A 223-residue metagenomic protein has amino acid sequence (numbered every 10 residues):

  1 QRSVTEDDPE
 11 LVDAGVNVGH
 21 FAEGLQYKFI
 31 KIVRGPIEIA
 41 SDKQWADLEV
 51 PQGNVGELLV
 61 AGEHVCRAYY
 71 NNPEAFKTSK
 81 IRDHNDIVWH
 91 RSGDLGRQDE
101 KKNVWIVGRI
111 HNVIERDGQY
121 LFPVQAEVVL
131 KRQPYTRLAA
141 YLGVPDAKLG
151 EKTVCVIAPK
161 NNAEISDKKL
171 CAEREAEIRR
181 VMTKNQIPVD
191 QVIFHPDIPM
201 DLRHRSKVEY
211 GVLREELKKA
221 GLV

Functional and structural regions predicted by a protein language model:
Q1-N103, I110-V113: Conserved AMP-binding/adenylate-forming
A14, E23-L25, N54-G56, R137 (+3 more regions): Structural beta-strand/beta-sheet cores of well-ordered domains, especially the beta-sheet scaffolds that support
L25, G108, V124, R203-H204 (+1 more regions): Short linear motifs in exposed loops
I32, K160-A163, K218, L222: Non-catalytic alpha-helical coupling and interface elements of nucleotide-dependent molecular machines and regulators
G62, R67-A68, K77-T78, G93-N185: AMP-binding/adenylate-forming catalytic core of the ANL superfamily
H90, Q133, H204: Histidine-centered active-site/metal-ligand motif
A140-V144, V154-V156, A176-V223: Conserved C-terminal "lid"/linker of ANL adenylate-forming enzymes
